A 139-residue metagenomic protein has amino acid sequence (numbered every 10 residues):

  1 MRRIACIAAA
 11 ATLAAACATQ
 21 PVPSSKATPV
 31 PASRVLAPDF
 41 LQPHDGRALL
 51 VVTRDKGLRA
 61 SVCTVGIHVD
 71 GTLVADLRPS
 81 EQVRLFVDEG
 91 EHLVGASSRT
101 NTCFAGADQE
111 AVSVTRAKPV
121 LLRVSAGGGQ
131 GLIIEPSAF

Functional and structural regions predicted by a protein language model:
M1-C17: Sec-dependent bacterial lipoprotein signal peptides
C17-F139: Short loop/turn and low-complexity linker motifs enriched in small/turn-promoting residues
